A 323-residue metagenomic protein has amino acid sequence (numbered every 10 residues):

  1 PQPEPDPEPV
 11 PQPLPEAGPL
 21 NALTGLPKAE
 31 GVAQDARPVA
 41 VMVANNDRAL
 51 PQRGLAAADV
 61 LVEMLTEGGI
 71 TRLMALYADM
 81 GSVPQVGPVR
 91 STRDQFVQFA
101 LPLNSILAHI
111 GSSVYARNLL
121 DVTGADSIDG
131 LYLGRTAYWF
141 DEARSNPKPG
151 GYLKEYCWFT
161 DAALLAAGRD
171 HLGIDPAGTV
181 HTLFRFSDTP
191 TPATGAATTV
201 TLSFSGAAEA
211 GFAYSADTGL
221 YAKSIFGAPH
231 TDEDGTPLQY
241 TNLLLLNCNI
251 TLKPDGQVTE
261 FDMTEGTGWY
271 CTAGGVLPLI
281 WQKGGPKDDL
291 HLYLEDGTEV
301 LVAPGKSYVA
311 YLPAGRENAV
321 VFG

Functional and structural regions predicted by a protein language model:
P1-P3: Sec-dependent signal peptide cleavage junction
D6-A58, E67-G323: A surface/extracellular/periplasmic glyco- and lipid-processing/surface-interacting theme
